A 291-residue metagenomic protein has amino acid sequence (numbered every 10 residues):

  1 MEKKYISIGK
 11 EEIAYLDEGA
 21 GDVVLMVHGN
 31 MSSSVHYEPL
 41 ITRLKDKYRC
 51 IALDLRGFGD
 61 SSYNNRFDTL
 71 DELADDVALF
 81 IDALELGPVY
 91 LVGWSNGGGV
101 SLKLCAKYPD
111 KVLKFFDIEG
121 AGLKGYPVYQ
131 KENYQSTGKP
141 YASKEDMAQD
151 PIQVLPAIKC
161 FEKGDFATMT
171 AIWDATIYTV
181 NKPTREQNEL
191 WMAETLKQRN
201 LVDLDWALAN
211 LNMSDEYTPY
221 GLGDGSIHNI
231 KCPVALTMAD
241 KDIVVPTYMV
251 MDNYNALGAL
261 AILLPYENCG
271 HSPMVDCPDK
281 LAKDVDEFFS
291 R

Functional and structural regions predicted by a protein language model:
E11-R66, F80: Conserved HGGG/HGGXW glycine-rich cap/lid loop of the alpha/beta-hydrolase fold
D71-V89: Conserved acidic catalytic loop of the alpha/beta-hydrolase fold
G87-Y134: Conserved hydrolase catalytic core segment
F115-C160: Flexible "cap/lid" loop of the alpha/beta hydrolase fold
L155-N229: Conserved alpha/beta-hydrolase catalytic His-Asp/Glu region
E216-Y217, K241-V245: Acidic catalytic loop of the alpha/beta-hydrolase fold
I230, L236-M238: Short beta-strand/loop motif that positions the catalytic acidic residue of the alpha/beta-hydrolase fold
A259-R291: Catalytic active-site module of serine/aspartate enzymes centered on a nucleophile-bearing elbow/loop
